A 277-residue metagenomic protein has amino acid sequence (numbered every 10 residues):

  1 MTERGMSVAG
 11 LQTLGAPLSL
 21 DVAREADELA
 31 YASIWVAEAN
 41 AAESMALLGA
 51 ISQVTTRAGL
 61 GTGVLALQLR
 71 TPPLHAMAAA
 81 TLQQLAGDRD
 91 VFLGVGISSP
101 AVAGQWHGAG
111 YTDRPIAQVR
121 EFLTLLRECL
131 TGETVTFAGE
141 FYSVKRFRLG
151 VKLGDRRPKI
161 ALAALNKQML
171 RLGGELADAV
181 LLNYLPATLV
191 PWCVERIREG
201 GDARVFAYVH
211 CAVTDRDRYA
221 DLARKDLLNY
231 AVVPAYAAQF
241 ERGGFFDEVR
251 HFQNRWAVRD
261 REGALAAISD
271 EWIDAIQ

Functional and structural regions predicted by a protein language model:
M1-Q277: Active-site-adjacent structural elements that line small-molecule/cofactor binding pockets in enzymes
